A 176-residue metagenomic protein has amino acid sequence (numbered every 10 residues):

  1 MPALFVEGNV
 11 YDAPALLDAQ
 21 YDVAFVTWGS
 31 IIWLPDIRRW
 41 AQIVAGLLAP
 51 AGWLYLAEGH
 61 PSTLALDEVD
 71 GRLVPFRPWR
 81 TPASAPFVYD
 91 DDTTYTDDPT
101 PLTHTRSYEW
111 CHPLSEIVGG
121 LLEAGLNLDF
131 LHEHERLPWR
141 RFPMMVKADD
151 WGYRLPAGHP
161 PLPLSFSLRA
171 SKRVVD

Functional and structural regions predicted by a protein language model:
M1-D12: Conserved SAM-binding strand-loop segment of SAM-dependent methyltransferases
A15-A24: A short acidic, Gly/Pro-enriched loop at the edge of an enzyme's catalytic core that lines a small-molecule cofactor
V26-W28, A57: Residues lining the SAM
R38-W53: A short glycine-rich, Lys/Arg-flanked "PGG" loop and its adjoining helix->strand segment in the class I
W53-Y95: Conserved class I S-adenosyl-L-methionine
P61-R72, T100-E116: Acceptor-substrate binding/catalytic loop of class I
S107-L131: Short alpha-helix
L126, K147, W151, A157-D176: Core SAM-dependent methyltransferase catalytic element
